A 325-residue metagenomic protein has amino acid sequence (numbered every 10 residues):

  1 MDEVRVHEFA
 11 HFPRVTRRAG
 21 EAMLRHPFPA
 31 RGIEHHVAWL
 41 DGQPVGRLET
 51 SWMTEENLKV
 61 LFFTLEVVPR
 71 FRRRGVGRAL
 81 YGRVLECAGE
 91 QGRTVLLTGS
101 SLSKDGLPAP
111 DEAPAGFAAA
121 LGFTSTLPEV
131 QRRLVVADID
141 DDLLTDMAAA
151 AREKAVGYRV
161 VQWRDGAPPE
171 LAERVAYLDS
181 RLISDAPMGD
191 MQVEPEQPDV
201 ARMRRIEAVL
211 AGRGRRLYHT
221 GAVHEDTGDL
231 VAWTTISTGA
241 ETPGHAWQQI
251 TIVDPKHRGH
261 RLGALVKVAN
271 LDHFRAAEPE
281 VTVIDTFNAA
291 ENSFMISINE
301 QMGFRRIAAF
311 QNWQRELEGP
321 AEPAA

Functional and structural regions predicted by a protein language model:
M1-R31, V37-W39, P44, K154-A201 (+1 more regions): Short amphipathic alpha-helix that is part of the acyltransferase structural core
D2-D105, Q131, V223-D226, L230-D254 (+1 more regions): Conserved donor-binding loop and adjoining core beta-sheet/short helix segment in diverse acyl/aminoacyl transferases
V37, T220-A222, I284-A289: Extended hydrophobic secondary-structure segments that form protein cores and membrane-embedded regions
R72, L97-A113, D254-R258, I284-I296 (+1 more regions): Conserved beta-strand-loop-alpha-helix junction that forms the acyl-donor binding cleft
R73-G89, P114-A115, V253, G259-H273 (+1 more regions): Conserved acetyl-CoA-binding loop-helix of GNAT-fold acetyltransferases
G82-P169, F310-R315: Acyl-donor-binding surface of acyltransferase catalytic domains
A119-D140, D272-A325: Active-site/acyl-donor-binding loops of N-acyltransferases
E170, R181, D190-V223, D229-G259 (+1 more regions): N-terminal/domain-start segments enriched in small and hydrophobic, helix-friendly residues, covering either
